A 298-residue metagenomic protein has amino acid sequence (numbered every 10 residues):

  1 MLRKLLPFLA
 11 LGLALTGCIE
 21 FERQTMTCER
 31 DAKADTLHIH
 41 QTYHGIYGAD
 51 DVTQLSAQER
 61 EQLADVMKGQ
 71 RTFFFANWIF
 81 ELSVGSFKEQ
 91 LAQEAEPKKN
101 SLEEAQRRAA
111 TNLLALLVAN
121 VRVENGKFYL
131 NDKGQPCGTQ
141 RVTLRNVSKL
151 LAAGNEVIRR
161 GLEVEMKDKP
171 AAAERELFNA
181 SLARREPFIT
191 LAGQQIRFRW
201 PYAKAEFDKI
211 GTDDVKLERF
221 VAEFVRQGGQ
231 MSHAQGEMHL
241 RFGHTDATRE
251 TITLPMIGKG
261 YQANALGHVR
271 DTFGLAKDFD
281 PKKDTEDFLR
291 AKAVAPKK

Functional and structural regions predicted by a protein language model:
M1-K4, K298: Positively charged n-region of N-terminal signal peptides that target proteins for export
L5-L13: Sec-dependent signal peptide hydrophobic core
L15-G17: C-terminal motif of bacterial Sec signal peptides marking the signal peptidase cleavage site
I19-F21: Bacterial signal peptide processing site
R23, T36-H38, Q135-T139: Intrinsic-disorder/low-complexity, polar/charged segments enriched in Ser/Thr/Lys/Arg/Asp/Glu/Gln
T25-Y47: Post-signal peptide N-terminal segment of mature Sec-exported envelope proteins
I39-A64: Post-signal-peptide N-terminal segment of Sec-exported extracytoplasmic proteins
R71, F75-K298: Mature, soluble, non-transmembrane domains
